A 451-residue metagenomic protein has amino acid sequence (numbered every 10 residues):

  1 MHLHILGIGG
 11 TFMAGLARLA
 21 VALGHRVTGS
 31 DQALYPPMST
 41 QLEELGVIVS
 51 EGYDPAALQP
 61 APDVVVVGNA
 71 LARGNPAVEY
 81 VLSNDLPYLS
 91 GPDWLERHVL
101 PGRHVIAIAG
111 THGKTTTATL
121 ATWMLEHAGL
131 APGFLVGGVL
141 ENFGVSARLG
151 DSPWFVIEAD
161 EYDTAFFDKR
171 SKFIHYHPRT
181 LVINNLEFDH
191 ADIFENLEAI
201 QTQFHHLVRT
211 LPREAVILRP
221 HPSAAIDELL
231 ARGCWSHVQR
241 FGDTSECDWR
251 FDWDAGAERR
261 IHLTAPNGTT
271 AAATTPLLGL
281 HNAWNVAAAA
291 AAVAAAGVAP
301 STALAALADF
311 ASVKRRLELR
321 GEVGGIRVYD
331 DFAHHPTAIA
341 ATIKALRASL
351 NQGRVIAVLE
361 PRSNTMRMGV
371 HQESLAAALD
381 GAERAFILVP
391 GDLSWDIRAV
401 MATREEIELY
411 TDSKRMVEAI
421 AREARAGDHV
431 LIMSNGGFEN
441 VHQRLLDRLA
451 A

Functional and structural regions predicted by a protein language model:
M1-V49, P60-V65, S83-L86, H205 (+4 more regions): ATP-dependent carboxylate-amine ligase
G9, A33, A70, V139 (+7 more regions): Anionic group-transfer/hydrolysis microenvironments
L19-L23, E43, A57-P60, N69 (+5 more regions): Phosphate-binding loop of NTP-binding sites
T28-S30, L130-V136, F241: Conserved RecA-like helicase motor-core motifs
Q32-Y35, Y53-P55, L71-R73, H221-A225 (+2 more regions): Short, polar loop motifs at secondary-structure junctions
G52-P55, P92-D93, S413-K414: Conserved SAM/SAH-binding loop
G74, V78, R179, I226 (+5 more regions): A general structural signal for well-ordered alpha-helical segments in protein cores
F251-T270: Acidic-glycine-rich active-site phosphate/pyrophosphate-binding loop
